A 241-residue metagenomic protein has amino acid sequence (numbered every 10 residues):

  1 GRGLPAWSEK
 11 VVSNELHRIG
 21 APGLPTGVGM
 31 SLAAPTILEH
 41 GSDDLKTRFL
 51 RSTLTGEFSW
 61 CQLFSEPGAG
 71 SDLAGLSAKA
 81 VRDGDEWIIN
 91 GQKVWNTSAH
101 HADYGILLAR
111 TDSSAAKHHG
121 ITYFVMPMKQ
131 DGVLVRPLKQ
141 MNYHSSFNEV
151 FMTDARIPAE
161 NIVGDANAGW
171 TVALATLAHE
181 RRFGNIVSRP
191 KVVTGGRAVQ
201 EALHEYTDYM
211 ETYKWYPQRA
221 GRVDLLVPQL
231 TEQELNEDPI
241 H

Functional and structural regions predicted by a protein language model:
G1-E57, S98-Y104: Internal helix-loop-helix
L4-A6, D72-A74, D85, S98-A102 (+2 more regions): Short glycine/proline-enriched turns and hinge-like loops at secondary-structure junctions
V12-H17, L108-A109, M126-Q130, D154-I157 (+1 more regions): Short Ser/Thr-interspersed hydrophobic loop/turn segments at strand-loop and sheet-helix junctions that line or gate
T26-G27, G68-S71, W95-S98, S113-A115 (+1 more regions): Short Gly/Pro-enriched turn/cap motifs at secondary-structure boundaries
G56-F64, L108: A short, Trp-centered hydrophobic/proline-enriched beta-strand micro-motif
A78-V81: A structural signal for short hydrophobic beta-strand segments in well-ordered beta-sheet cores
N90-R136: A short core secondary-structure module
V133-H241: Glycine-rich beta->alpha junctions and the first turn(s) of the following alpha-helix
